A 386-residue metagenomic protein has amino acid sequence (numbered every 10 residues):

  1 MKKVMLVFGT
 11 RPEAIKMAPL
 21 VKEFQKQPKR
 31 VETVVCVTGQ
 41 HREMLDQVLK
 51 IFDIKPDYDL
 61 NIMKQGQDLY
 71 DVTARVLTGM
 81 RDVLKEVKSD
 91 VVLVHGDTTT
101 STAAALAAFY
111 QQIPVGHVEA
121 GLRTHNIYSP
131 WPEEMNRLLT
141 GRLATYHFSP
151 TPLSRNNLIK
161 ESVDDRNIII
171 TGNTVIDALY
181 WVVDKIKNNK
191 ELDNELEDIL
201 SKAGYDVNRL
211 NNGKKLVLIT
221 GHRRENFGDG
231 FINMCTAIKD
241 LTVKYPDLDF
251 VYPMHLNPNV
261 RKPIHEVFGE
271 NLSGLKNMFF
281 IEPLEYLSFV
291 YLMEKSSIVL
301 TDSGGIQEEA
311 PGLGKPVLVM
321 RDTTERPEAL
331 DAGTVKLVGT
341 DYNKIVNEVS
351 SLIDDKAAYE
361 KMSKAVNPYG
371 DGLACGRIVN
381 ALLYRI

Functional and structural regions predicted by a protein language model:
M1-Y252, P258-I386: Nucleotide-activated sugar donor-binding and catalytic core shared by glycosyltransferases and related lipid-linked
